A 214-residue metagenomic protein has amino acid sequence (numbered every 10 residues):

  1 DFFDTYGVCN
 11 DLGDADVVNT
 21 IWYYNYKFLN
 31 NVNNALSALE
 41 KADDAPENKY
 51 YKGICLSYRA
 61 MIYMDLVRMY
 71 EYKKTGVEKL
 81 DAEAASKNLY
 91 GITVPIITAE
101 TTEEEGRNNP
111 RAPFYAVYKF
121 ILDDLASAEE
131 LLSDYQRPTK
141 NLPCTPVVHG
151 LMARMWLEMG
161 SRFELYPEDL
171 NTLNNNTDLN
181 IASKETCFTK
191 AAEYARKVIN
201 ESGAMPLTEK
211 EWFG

Functional and structural regions predicted by a protein language model:
F2-Y58, V67-G214: Structured, solvent-exposed acidic/aromatic patches
Y63: Carboxylate/His-rich catalytic cores and anion/metal-binding grooves
